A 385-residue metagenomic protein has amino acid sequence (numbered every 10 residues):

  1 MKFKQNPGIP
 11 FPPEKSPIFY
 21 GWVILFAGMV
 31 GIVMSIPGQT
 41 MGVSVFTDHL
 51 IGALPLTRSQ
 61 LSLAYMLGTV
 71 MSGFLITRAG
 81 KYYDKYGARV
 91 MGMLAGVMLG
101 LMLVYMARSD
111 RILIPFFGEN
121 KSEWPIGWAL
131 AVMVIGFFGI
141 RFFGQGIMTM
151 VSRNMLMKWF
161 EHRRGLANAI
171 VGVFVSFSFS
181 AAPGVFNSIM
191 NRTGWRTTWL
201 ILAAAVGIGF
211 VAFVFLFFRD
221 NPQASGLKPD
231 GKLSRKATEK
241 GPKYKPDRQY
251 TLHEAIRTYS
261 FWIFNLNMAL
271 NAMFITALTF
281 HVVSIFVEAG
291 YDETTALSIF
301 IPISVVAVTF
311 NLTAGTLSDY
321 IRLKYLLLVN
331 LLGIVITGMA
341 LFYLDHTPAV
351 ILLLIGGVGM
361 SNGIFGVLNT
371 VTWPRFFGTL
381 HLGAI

Functional and structural regions predicted by a protein language model:
Y20-R58, L75-A79, P183, L278-V283: Extracytoplasmic
V33-M34, M102, F116-I147, A269 (+1 more regions): Hydrophobic core of transmembrane alpha-helices in multi-pass small-molecule transporters, especially MFS/SLC-type
Q39-L50, P183, Y250-T316: Extracytoplasmic gate region of multi-pass secondary transporters
L50, G144-F160, I364-F377: Intracellular juxtamembrane helix-capping segments at the cytosolic ends of symmetry-related transmembrane helices
F74-A88, F310-R322: Helix-to-loop junctions at the C-terminal end of transmembrane segments in multipass secondary transporters
V97-P125, G333-H346: C-terminal ends and interior cores of transmembrane alpha-helices in multi-pass membrane transporters/permeases
V175-A224: Helix-loop-helix hairpin linking two adjacent transmembrane segments in secondary transporters
I275, A289-Y291, T295, I301-T372: C-terminal transmembrane helical hairpin of 12-TM major facilitator-type secondary transporters
